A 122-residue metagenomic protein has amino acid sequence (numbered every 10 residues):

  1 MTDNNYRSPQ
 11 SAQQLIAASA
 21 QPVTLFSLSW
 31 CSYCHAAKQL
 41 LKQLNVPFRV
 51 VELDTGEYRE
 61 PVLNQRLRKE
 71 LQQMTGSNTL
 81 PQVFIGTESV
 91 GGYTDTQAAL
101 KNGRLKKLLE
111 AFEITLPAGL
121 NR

Functional and structural regions predicted by a protein language model:
M1-P9, R122: N-terminal organelle transit peptides
R7-L53: Local sequence-structure signature of Cys/Sec-based thiol-disulfide redox active-site neighborhoods
S8, W30-Y33, A37, L63 (+4 more regions): Alpha-helical interaction elements in eukaryotic regulators
A18-Q21, F26, V62, R66 (+3 more regions): Eukaryote-biased feature marking scaffold/signaling PDZ-domain proteins and nuclear chromatin regulators
P47-R68: Thiol-based oxidoreductase modules, predominantly thioredoxin-like and allied folds used for disulfide exchange
L71-T79: Thiol/disulfide oxidoreductase modules built on the thioredoxin-like
I85-L120: Non-catalytic, surface beta->alpha helical segment in thiol-disulfide oxidoreductase systems
